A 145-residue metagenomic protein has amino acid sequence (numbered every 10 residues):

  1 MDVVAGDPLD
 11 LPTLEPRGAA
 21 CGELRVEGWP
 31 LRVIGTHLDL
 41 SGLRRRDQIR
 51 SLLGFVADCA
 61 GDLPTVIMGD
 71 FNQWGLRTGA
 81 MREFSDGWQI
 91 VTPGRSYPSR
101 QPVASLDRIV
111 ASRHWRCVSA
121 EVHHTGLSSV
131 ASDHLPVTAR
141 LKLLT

Functional and structural regions predicted by a protein language model:
M1-P30, E121-H124: Structured beta-strand-rich core segments of catalytic domains in phosphoester-bond hydrolases
D7, G35-L38: Short, structured patches in soluble enzyme cores that scaffold and shape functional sites
D7-D10, G42, D47, G54-V66 (+1 more regions): Metal-dependent phosphoester-hydrolase catalytic domains
G18-G22, R32, R108, L135-V137: Short beta-strand micro-motifs in enzyme catalytic cores
V26, H37, L141-L143: Short beta-strand segments enriched in hydrophobic/aromatic residues within well-folded beta-rich domains
W29-R32, P64-T65: Charged active-site motifs of nucleotide-sugar-dependent glycosyltransferases
T36, M68-D70: Active-site flanking residues adjacent to catalytic metal/cofactor-binding acidic residues
